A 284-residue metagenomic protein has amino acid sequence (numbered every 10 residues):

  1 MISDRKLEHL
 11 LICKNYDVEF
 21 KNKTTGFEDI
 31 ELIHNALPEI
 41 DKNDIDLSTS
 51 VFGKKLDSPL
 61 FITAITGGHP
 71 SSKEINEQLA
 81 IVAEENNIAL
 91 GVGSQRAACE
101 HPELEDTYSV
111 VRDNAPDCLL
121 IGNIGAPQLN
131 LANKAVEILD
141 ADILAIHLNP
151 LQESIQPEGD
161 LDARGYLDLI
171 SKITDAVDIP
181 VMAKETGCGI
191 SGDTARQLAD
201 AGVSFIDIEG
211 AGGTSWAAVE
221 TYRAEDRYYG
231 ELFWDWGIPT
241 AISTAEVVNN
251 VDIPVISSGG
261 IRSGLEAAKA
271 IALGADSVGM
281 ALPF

Functional and structural regions predicted by a protein language model:
M1-F52, L56: An N-cap/entry alpha-helix motif that binds or orients negatively charged groups
C13, D17, G259, S277: Anaerobic metallocofactor- and corrinoid-dependent redox/one-carbon enzyme cores, especially those from methanogenesis
V51-A97: Active-site cofactor/substrate anionic-group-binding motifs, chiefly glycine- and Lys/Arg-rich phosphate-binding loops
I65-G67, G93-Q95, T186, G260 (+1 more regions): Short strand-loop junctions, especially beta-strand C-caps/beta-turns that link beta-sheets to coils or alpha-helices
S71-S72, C99-E103, I190: Secondary-structure boundary/capping motif
K73-E74, P102, Q156-D160: Short, solvent-exposed loop/turn segments at secondary-structure boundaries
A80-E85, D113-L120, A126-S258, G264-F284: Alpha/beta enzyme core
N87-I124: A gly/proline- and charged-residue-enriched helix-loop-helix capping module
